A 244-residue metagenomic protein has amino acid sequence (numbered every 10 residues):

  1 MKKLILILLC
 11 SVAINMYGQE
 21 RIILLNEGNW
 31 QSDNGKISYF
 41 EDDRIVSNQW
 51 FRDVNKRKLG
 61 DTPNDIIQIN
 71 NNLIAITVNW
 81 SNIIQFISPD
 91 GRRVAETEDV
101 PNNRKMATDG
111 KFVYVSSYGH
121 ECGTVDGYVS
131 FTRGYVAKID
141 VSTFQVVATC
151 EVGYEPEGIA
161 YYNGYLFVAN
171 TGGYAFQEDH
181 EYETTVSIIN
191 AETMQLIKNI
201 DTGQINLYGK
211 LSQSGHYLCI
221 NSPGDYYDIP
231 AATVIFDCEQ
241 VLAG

Functional and structural regions predicted by a protein language model:
L4-A13: Sec-dependent N-terminal signal peptides
Q19-I45: An edge-strand/N-cap motif at the start of beta-rich repeat modules
Q19-R21, N71-N72, G110-K111, N163-Y165 (+1 more regions): Short coil/turn segments that connect the beta-strands within blades of beta-propeller domains
I23-L25, I76, V115-S116, V168-A169 (+1 more regions): Residue position within the beta-strands of beta-propeller blades
N29-N34, T77-S81, E121-G134, A175-T184 (+1 more regions): Short, solvent-exposed loop/turn segments at conserved positions within beta-propeller repeat blades
I37-F40, S130-V141, Y182-A191, A231-C238: Beta-propeller blade signature
I45-K58, D90-E98, F144-C150, Q195-T202 (+1 more regions): A short beta-strand motif characteristic of beta-propeller blades
K58-I67, P101-G110, Y154-N163, Q204-S214: Repeated scaffold domains used in trafficking and secretory/extracellular systems, primarily beta-propellers
